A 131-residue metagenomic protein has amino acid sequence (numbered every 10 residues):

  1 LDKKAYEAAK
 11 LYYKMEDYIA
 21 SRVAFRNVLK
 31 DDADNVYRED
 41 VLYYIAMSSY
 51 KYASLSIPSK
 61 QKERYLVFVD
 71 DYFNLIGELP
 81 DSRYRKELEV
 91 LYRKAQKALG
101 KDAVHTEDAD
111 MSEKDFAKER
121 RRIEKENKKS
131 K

Functional and structural regions predicted by a protein language model:
L1-K131: Acidic, polar-rich low-complexity tracts and alpha-helical solenoid repeat scaffolds
